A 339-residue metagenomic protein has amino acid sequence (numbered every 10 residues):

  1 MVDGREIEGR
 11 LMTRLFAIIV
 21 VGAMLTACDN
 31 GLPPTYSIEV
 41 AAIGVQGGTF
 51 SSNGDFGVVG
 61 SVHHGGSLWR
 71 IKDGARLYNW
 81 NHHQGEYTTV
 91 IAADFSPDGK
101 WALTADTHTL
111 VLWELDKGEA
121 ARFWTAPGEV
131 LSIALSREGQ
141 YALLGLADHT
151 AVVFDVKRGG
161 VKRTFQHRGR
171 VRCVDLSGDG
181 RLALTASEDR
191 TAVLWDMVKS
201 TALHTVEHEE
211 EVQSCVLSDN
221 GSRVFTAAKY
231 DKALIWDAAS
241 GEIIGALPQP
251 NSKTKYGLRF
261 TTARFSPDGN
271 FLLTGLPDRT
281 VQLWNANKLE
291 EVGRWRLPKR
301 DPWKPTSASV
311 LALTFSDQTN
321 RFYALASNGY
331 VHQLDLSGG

Functional and structural regions predicted by a protein language model:
M1-C28: Sec-dependent bacterial lipoprotein signal peptides
A27-G339: WD40-repeat beta-propeller superdomains and closely related acidic/aromatic-rich repeat-like regions
